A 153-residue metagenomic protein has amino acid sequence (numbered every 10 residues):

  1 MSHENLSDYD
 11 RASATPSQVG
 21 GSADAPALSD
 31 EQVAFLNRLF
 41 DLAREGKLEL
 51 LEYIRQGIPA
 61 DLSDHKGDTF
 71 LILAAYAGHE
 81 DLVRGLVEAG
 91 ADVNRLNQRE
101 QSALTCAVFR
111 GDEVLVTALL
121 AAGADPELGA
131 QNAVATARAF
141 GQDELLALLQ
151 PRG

Functional and structural regions predicted by a protein language model:
E49-L50, D81-L82, V114-L115, E144-L145: Conserved ankyrin/ankyrin-like repeat signature
Y53-I54, L86, L119, L149: Conserved hydrophobic site in ankyrin repeats
